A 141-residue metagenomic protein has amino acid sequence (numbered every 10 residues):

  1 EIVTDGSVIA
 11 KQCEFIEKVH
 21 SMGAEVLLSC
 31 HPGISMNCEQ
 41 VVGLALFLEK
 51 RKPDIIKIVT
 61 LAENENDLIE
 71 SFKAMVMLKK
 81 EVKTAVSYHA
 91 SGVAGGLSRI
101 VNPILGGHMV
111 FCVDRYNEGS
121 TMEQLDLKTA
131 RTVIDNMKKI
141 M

Functional and structural regions predicted by a protein language model:
E1-Q12, E25-M36, D54-E65, H89: Catalytic beta/alpha-barrel core
G6-H20, M36-Q40, E63-L78, G96-L97: Active-site-adjacent beta->alpha loops and helix N-cap segments on the catalytic face of soluble alpha/beta enzymes
Q12, V41-V42, D126-A130: Well-ordered, non-membrane alpha-helical segments in soluble/globular domains
K18-L28, E49-I55, K79-K83, P103-F111: Glycine-enriched alpha-helix->loop->beta-strand junction motifs that scaffold or abut catalytic
V76-M141: C-terminal alpha-helical cap/extension of soluble enzyme domains
